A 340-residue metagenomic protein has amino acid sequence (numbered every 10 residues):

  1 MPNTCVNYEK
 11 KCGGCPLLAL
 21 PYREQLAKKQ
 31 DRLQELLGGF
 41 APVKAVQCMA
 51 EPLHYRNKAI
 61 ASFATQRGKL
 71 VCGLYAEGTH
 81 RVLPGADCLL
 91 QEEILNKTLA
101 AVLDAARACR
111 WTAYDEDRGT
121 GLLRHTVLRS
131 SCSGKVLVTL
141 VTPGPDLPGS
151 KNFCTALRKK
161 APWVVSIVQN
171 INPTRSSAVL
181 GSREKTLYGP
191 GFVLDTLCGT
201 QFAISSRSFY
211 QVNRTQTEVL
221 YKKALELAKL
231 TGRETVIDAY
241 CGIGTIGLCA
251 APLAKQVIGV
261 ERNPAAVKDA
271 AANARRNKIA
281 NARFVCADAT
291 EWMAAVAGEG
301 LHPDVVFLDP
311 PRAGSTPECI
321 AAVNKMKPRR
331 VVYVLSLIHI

Functional and structural regions predicted by a protein language model:
M1-K185, L197, E226-L230, L301 (+1 more regions): SAM-dependent transferase fold signal centered on methyltransferase-like domains, encompassing both Class I
G149-I338: Rossmann-like S-adenosyl-L-methionine
